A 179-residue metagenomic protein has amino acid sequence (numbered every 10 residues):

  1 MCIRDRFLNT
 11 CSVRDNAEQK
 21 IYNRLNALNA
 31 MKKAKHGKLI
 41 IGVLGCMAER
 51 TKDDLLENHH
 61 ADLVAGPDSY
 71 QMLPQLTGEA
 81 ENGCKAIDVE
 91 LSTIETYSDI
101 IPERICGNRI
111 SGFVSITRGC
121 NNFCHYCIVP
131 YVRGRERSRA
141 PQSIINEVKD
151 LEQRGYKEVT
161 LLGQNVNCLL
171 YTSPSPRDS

Functional and structural regions predicted by a protein language model:
M1-I3, Y171-S179: Single conserved hydrophobic/aromatic residue that forms the stacking wall/gate of nucleotide- or nucleobase-binding
M1-N167: Proteins enriched for Cys/Gly/acidic motifs involved in redox and nucleic-acid/cofactor modification
